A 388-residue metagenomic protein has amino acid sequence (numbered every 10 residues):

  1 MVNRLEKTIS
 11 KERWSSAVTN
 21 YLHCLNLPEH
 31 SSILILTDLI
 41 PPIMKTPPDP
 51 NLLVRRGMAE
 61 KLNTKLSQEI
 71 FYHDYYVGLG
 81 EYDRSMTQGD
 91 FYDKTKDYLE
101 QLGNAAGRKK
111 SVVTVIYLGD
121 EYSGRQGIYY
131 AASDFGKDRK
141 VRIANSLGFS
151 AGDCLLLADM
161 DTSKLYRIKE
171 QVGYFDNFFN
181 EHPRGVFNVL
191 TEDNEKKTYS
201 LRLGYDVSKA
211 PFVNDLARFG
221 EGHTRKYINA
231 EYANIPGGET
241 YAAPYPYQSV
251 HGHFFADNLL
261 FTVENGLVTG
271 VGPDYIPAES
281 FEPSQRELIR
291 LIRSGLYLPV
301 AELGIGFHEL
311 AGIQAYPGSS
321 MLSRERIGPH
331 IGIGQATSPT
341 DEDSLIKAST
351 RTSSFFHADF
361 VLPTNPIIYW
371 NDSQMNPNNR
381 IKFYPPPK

Functional and structural regions predicted by a protein language model:
M1-F255, I368-K388: Active-site bordering "gate/hinge" segments that shape substrate access to catalytic or cofactor-binding pockets
I40-P41, E121-Y122, N194, L267-V268 (+4 more regions): Short, glycine-/Ser/Thr-/acidic-enriched flexible segments
G127-I128, L155-L157, S200-G204, F212-D215 (+4 more regions): A short secondary-structure junction signal
L190-E192, D257, G306, G334: Structured loops at beta-to-helix junctions and adjacent beta-edge loops in soluble globular domains
T240-P283: Oxyanion-binding "anion nests"
S249, G270-E342: Dual-mode signal for accessory low-complexity, basic/Gly-rich regions
Y316-P385: Internal helix-turn-beta structural module
